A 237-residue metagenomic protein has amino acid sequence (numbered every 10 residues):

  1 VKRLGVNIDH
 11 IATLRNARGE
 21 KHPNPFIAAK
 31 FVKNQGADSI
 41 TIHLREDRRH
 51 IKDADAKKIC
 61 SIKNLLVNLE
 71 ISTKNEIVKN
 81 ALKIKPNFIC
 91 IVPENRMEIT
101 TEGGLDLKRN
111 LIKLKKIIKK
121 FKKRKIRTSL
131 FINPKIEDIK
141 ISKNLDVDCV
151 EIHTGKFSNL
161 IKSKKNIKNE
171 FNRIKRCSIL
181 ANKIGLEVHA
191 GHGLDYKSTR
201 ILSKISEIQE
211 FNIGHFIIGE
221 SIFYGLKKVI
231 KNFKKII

Functional and structural regions predicted by a protein language model:
V1-E70, K74-P86, I141-N144, N169: Conserved N-terminal beta1-alpha1 strand-loop-helix module at the mouth
K2-I8, I40-I42, V67-I71, I89-I91 (+4 more regions): Hydrophobic faces of well-ordered beta-strands that scaffold small-molecule active sites in alpha/beta enzyme cores
N7-P25, L66-T73, T100-K108, K125-P134 (+3 more regions): Active-site mouth loops of central-metabolism enzymes
H43, C90-E98, C149-I161, E207-L226: Glycine-rich phosphate-binding active-site loops on the catalytic face of alpha/beta enzymes
R49-N75, L107-S129, N166-A190, F233-I237: Alpha-helix-loop-beta-strand connector modules within alpha/beta enzyme cores
C60, G103, K162-I167, G219-I237: C-terminal helical cap(s) of enzyme catalytic domains, especially alpha/beta-barrels
N75-I84, P134-L145, A190, L194-I208: Catalytic cores of alpha/beta
R127-L180: Histidine/lysine/aspartate-rich catalytic loop segments that bind and position anionic ligands
